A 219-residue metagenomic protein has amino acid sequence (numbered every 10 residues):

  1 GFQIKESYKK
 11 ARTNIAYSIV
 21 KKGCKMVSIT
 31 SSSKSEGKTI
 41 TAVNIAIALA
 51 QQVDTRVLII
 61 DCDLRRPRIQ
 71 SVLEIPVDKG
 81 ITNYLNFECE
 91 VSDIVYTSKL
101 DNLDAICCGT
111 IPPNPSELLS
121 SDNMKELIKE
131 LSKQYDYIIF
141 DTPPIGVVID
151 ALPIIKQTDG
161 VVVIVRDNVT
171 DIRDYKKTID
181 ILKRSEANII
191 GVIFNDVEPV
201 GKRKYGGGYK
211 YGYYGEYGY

Functional and structural regions predicted by a protein language model:
G1-Y219: P-loop NTP-binding module
